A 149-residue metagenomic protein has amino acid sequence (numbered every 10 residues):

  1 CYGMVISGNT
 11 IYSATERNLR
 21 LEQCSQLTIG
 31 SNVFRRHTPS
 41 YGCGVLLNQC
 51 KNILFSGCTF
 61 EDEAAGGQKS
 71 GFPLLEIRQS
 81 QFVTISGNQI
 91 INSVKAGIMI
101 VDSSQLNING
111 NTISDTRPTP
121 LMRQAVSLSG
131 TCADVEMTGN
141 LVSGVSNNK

Functional and structural regions predicted by a protein language model:
C1, F60, S103, I113 (+1 more regions): Hydrophobic pocket-lining residues within nucleotide cofactor-binding pockets
C1, I6, L19, Q23-C24 (+13 more regions): Parallel beta-helix/beta-solenoid
C1-Y2, T10-Y12, R17, R36-T38 (+4 more regions): Short amphipathic alpha-helical surface micro-motifs
T15-Q23, T38-V45, A64-P73, V94-V101 (+2 more regions): Short glycine/acidic-rich loop motifs that flank beta-strands on beta-rich extracellular proteins
S31, R35-I53, N109-A133: A signal for specific C-terminal beta-sheet/loop modules enriched in small/flexible residues with GP/PG/PP motifs
